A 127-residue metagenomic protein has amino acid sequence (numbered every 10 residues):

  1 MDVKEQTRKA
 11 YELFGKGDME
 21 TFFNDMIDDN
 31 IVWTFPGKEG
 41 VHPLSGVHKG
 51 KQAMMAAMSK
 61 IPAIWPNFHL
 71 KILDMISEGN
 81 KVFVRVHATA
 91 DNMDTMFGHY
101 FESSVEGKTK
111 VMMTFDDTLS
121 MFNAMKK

Functional and structural regions predicted by a protein language model:
M1-K127: C-terminal and inter-domain tail/linker signature
